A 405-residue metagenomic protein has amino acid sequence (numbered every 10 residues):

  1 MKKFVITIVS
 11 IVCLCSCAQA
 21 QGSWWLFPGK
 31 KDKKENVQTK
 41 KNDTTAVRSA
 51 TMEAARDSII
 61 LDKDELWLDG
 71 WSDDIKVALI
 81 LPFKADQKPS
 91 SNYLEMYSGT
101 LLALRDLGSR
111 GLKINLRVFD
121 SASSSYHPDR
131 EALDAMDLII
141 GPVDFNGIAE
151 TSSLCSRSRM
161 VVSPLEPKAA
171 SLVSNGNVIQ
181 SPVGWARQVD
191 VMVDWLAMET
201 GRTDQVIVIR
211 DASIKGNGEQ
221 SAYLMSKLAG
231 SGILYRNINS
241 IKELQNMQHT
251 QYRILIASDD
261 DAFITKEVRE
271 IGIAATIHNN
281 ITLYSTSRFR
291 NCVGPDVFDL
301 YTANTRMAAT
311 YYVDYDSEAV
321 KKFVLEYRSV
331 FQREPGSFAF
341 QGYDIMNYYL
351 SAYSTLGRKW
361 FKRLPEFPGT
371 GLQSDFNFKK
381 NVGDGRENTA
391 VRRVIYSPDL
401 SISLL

Functional and structural regions predicted by a protein language model:
K2-S10, Q19-L405: Extracytosolic ligand-binding ectodomains
C15-C17: N-terminal signal peptide c-region/cleavage motif recognized by signal peptidases
